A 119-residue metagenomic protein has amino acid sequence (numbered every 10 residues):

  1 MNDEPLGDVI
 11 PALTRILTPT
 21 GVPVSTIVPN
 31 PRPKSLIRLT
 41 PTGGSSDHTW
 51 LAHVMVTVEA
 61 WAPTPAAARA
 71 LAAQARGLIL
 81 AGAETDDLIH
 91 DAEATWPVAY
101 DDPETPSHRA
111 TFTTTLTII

Functional and structural regions predicted by a protein language model:
M1-V22, T40-I119: Charged, amphipathic alpha-helical segments and their flanking helix caps
V24-P31: Short acidic low-complexity segments
R32-P41: A short, hydrophobic beta-strand-centered structural micro-motif
